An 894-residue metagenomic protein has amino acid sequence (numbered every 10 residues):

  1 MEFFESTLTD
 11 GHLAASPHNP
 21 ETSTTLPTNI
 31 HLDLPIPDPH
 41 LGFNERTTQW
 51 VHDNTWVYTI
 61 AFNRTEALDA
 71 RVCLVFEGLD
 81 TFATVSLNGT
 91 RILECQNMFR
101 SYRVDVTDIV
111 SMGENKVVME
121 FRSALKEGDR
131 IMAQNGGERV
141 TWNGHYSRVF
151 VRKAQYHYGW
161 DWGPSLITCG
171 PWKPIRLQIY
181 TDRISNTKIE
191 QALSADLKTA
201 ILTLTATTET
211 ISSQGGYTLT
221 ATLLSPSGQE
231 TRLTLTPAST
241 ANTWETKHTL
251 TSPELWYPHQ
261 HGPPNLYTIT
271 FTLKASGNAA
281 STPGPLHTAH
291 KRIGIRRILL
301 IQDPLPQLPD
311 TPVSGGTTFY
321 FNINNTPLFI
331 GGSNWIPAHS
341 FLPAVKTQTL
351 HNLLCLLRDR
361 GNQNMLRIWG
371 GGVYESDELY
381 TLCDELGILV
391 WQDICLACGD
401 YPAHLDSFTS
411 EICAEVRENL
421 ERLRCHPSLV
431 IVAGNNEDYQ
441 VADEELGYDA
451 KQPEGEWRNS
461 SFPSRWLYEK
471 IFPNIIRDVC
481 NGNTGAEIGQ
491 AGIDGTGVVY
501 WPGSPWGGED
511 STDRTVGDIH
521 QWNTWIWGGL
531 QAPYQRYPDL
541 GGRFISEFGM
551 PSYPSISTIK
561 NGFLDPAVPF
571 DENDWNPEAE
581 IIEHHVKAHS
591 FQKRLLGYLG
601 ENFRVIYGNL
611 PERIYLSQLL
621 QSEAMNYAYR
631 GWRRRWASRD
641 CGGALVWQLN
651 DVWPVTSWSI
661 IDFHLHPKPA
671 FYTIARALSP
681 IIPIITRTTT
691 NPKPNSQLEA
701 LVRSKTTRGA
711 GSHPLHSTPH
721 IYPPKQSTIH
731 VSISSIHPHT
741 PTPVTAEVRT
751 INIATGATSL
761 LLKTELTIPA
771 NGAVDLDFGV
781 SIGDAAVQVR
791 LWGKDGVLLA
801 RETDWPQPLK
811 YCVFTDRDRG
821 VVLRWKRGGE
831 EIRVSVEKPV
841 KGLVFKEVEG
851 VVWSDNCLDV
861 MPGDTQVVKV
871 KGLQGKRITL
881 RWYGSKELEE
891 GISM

Functional and structural regions predicted by a protein language model:
M1-V75, H145, V149-P174, Y180-D182 (+5 more regions): Extended carbohydrate-recognition surfaces in non-catalytic/accessory domains of CAZymes and lectin-like proteins
E2-S6, Y156, L166-G170, P473-V479 (+4 more regions): Substrate-binding clefts and catalytic carboxylate motifs of secreted carbohydrate-active enzymes
E2-T7, E21, T25, T48 (+7 more regions): Accessory beta-strand-rich segments of carbohydrate-active enzymes
P37-N63, L68-V75, D80-L87, L93-Q96 (+9 more regions): Active-site-adjacent substrate/metal-binding segments within catalytic domains of carbohydrate-active enzymes
D108-K116, T205-L305: Extended acidic/polar, glycine-enriched regions that form or flank non-catalytic beta-rich accessory modules
L235-E254, R749-V787, G850-G875: Intrinsically disordered, low-complexity Pro/Gly/Ser/Thr-rich segments with frequent PxxP/GP/PP motifs and embedded
P263, F271, A275-G277, P283-A289 (+2 more regions): Terminal connector regions
E385, P402-E509: Active-site neighborhood of glycoside hydrolase catalytic domains
